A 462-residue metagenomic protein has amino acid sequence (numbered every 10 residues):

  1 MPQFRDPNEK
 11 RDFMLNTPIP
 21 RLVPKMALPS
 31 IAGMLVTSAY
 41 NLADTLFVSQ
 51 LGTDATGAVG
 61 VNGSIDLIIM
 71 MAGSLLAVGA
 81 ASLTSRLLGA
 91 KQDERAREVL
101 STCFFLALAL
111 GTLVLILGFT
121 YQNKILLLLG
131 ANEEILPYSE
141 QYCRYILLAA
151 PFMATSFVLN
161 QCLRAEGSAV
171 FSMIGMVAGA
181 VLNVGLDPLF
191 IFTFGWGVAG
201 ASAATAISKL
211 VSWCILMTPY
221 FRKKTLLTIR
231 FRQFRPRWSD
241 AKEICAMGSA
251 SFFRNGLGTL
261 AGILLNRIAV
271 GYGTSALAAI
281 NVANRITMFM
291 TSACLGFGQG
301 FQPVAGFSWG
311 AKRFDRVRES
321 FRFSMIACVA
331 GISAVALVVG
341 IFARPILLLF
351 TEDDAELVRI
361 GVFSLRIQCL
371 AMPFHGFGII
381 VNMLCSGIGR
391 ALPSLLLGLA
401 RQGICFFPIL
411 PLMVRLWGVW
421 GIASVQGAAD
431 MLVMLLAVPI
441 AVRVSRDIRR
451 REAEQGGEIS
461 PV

Functional and structural regions predicted by a protein language model:
M1-A27, T84-P151, T193-S249, A305-A371 (+1 more regions): Short alpha-helical transmembrane segments in multi-pass integral membrane proteins
K25-D44, Y145, G179, S208-S212 (+3 more regions): Transmembrane helical elements of multi-pass membrane transporters/channels
L28, A32, N62-I68, F105-A109 (+12 more regions): Hydrophobic residues within alpha-helical transmembrane segments of multi-pass solute transporters/permease subunits
L35, A39-G57, L126-E133, L189-W196 (+5 more regions): Helix-terminus/linker motif at the lipid-water interface of multi-pass membrane proteins
V48-L67, E134-Y138, V198-A201, D240-M247 (+5 more regions): Interfacial/gating helices of multi-pass transporter permease domains
T56-I116, M153-S172, N266, A279-A343 (+1 more regions): Small-residue-rich hydrophobic transmembrane alpha-helices
I68-M71, N183-P188, W213-M217, F289-S292 (+3 more regions): Hydrophobic transmembrane alpha-helices of multi-pass small-molecule transporters
A77, I146-R164, S172-A180, A201-C214 (+4 more regions): Short runs within selected transmembrane alpha-helices of multi-pass transporters and secretion channels
